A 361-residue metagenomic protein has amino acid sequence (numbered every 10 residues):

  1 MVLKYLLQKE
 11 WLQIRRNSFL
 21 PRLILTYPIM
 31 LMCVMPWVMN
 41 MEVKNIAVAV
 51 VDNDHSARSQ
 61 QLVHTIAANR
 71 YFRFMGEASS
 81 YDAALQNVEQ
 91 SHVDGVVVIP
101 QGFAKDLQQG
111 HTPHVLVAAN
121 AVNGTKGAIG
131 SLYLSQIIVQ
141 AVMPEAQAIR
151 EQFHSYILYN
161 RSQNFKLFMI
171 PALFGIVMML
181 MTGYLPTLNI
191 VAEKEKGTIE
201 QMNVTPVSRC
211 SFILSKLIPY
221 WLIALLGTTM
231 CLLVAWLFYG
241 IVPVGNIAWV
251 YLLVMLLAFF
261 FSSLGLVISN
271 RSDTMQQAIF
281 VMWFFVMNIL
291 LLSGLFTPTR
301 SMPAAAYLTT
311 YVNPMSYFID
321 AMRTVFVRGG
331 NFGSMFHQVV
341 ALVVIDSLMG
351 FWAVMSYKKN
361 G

Functional and structural regions predicted by a protein language model:
M1-K166, S334: Extracytoplasmic/periplasmic domains immediately adjacent to an N-terminal transmembrane anchor in multi-pass membrane
I14, S91, G183-T205: Transmembrane helix boundary and interhelical loop/hinge segments in multi-pass membrane proteins
L31-M39, M179-L180, G227, C231-A235 (+4 more regions): Structural signal for membrane-spanning alpha-helices in multi-pass inner-membrane proteins, emphasizing helix cores
V34-V43, D273-V312: Transmembrane helix segments
D82, L158-Q163, V242, G294-M349 (+1 more regions): Membrane-interfacial helix-loop-helix junctions in multi-pass membrane proteins
K166-L188: Long, hydrophobic alpha-helical segments
R209, I213-W283, M287, F332-V339 (+2 more regions): Alpha-helical transmembrane segments and their short interhelical loops
V354-G361: Short cytosolic juxtamembrane segments of multi-pass membrane proteins
